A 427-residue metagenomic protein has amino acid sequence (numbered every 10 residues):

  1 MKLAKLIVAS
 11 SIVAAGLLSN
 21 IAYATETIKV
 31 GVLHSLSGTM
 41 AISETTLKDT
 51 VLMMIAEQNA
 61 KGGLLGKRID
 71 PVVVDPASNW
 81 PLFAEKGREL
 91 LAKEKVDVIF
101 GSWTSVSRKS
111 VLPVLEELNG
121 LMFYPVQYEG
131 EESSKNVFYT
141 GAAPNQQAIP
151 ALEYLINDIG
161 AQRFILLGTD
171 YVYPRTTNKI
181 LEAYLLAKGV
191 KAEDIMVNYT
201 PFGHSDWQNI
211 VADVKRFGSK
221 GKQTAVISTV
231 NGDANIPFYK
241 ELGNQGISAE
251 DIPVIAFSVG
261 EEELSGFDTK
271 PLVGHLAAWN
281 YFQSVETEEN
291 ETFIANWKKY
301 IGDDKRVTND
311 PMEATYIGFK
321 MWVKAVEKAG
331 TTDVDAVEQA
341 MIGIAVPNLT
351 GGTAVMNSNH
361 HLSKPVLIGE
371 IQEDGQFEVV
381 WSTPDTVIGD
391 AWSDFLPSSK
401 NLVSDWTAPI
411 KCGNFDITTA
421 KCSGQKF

Functional and structural regions predicted by a protein language model:
M1-Y23: Gram-negative bacterial Sec-dependent N-terminal signal peptides
I28, A345-F427: Solvent-exposed, acidic/polar segments of extracytosolic/periplasmic ligand-binding ectodomains
G31-T50, V74-P81, W103-V106, D170-R175 (+2 more regions): Extracytoplasmic "Venus flytrap"
I42-D49, E57, G62-E131, T140 (+1 more regions): Beta-alpha junction/loop-to-helix N-cap segments that form part of ligand/metal-binding clefts
P76, E129, I247-L272, E338-P347: Venus flytrap/periplasmic-binding-protein-like
E85, E129-G130, N136-Q245, S284-T292 (+1 more regions): Extracellular/periplasmic Venus flytrap/periplasmic-binding protein
L90-S102, F123-P125, R163-G168, K220-G232 (+4 more regions): Periplasmic-binding protein-like
N231-P237, V285-A345, S363: Extracellular/periplasmic ligand-binding modules, especially the Venus flytrap/periplasmic-binding
